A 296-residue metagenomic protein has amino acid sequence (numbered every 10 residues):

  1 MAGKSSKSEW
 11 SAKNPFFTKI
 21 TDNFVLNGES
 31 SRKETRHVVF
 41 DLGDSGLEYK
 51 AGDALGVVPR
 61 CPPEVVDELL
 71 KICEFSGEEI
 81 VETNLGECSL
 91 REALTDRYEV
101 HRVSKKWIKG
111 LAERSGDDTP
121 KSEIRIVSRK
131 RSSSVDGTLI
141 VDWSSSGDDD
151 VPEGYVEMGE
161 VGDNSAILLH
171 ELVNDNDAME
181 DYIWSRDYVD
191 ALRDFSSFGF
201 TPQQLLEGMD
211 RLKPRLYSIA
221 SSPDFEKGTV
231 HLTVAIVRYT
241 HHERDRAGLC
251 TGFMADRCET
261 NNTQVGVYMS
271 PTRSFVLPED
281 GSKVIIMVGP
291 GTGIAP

Functional and structural regions predicted by a protein language model:
M1-P296: FNR-like FAD-binding dehydrogenase module
